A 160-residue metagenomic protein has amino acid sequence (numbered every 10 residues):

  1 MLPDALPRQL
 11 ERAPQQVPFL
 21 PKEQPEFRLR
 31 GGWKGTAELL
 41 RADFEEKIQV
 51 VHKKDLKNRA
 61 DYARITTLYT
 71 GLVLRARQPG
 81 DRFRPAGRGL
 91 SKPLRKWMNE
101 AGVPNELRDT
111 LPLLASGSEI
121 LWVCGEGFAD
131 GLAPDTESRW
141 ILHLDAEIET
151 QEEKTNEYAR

Functional and structural regions predicted by a protein language model:
M1-R160: AMP-forming adenylation/ATP pyrophosphatase catalytic core
